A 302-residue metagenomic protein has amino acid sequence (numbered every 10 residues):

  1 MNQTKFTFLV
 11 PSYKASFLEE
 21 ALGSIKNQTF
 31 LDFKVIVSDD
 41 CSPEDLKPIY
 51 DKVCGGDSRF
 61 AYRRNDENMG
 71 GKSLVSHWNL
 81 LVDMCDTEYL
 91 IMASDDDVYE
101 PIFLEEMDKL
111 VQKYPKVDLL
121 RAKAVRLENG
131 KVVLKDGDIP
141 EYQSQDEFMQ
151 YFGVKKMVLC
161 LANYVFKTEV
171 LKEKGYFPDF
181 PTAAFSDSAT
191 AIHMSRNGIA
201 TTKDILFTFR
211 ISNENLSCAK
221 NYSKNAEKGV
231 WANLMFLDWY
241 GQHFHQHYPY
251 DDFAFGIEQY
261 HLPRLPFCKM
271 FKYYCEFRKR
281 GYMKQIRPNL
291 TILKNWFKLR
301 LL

Functional and structural regions predicted by a protein language model:
M1, Y260-L302: Membrane-interface aromatic/basic loop that binds lipid-linked glycans or pyrophosphate carriers, typified by
P11, Q143-S223: Conserved nucleotide-sugar donor-binding catalytic segment
K14-N27: Short, well-formed alpha-helical segments that are part of the catalytic scaffolds of diverse glycosyltransferases
K26-D66: Acidic donor-binding segment of Leloir-type glycosyltransferases
D66-C85: Glycine-rich, basic loop-to-helix element that forms the pyrophosphate-binding segment of sugar-nucleotide handling
L90: Short aromatic/hydrophobic "clamp" motif used to bind/position activated sugar donors
I102-K135: Conserved donor NDP-sugar-binding/catalytic core segment of glycosyltransferases
Q143-D146, F152, A183, I205 (+3 more regions): Catalytic core of nucleotide-sugar-dependent glycosyltransferases
